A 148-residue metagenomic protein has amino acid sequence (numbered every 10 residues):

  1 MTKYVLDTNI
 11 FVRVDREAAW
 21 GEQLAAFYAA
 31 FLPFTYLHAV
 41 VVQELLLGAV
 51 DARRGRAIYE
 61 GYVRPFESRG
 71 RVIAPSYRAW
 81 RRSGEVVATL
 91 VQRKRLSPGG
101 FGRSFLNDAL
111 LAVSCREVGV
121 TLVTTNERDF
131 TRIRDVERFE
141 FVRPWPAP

Functional and structural regions predicted by a protein language model:
M1-T2, L32-T35, R69-R71, R116-T121: Short active-site oxyanion
M1-V41, L47-P65, P148: Short, well-structured N-terminal submotif of metal-dependent ribonuclease cores
K3, R103, A112-P148: Acidic, PIN/NYN-like endoribonuclease modules and their adjacent C-terminal/linker elements
D7-T8, L45, S83, C115: Generic structural signal for small/hydrophobic residues in well-ordered secondary structure, especially within
I10, V41, A79, L111 (+1 more regions): Alpha-helix capping/helix-boundary segments
V42, G55, Y59, W80-S83 (+1 more regions): A general structural signal for well-ordered alpha-helical segments in protein cores
A52-R56, L90-V91, E140-R143: Short, hinge-like loop/turn segments at secondary-structure boundaries
R71-T121: Active-site neighborhoods of divalent-metal-dependent phosphate/nucleic-acid chemistry enzymes
